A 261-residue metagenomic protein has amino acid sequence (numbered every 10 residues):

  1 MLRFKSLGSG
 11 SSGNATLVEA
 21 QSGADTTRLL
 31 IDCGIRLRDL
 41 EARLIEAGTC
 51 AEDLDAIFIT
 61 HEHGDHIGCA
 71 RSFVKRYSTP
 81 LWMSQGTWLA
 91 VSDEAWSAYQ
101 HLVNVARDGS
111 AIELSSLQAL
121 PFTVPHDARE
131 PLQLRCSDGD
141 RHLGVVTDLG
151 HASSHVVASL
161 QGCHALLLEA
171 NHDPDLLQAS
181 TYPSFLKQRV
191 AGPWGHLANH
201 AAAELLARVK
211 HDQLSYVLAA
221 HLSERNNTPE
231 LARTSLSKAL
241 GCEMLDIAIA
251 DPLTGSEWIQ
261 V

Functional and structural regions predicted by a protein language model:
M1-A47, E130-D148, A165: Conserved beta-strand hairpin/beta-sheet module of binuclear metal-dependent hydrolase folds, prominently
L2-T16, I59-A70, S92, P121: Structured catalytic core of nucleotide-sugar glycosyltransferases
T26-T27, R36-M83: Active-site metal-binding motif and surrounding structural segment of the metallo-beta-lactamase
I31-G34, D55-E62, W82-Q85, G144-T147 (+3 more regions): Active-site neighborhood of phospho(di)ester-bond hydrolases with catalytic His/Asp-centered motifs
H63-I67, L89-V91, R129, H151-S154 (+2 more regions): Active-site environment of divalent metal-dependent phosphoester hydrolases
G68-Y77, S92-E94, N227-T234: Metal-dependent catalytic neighborhoods of phosphoester/phosphodiester hydrolases
Q85-D140: Metallo-beta-lactamase
S154-D251: Cap/insert and terminal regions of metallo-dependent hydrolase folds
